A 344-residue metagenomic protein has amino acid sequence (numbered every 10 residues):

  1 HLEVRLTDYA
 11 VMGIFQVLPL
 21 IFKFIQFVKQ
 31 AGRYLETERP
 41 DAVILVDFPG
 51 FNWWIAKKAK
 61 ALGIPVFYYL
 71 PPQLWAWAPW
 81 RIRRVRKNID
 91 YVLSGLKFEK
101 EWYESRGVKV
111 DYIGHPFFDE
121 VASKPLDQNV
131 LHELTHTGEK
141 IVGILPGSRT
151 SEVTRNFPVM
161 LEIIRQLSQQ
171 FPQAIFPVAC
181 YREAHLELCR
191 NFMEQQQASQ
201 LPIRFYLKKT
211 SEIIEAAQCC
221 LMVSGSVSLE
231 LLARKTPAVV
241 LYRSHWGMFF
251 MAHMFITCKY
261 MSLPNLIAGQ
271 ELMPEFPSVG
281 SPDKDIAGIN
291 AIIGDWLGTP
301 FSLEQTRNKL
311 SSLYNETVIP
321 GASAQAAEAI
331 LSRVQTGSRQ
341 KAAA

Functional and structural regions predicted by a protein language model:
H1-A344: Nucleotide-activated sugar donor-binding and catalytic core shared by glycosyltransferases and related lipid-linked
